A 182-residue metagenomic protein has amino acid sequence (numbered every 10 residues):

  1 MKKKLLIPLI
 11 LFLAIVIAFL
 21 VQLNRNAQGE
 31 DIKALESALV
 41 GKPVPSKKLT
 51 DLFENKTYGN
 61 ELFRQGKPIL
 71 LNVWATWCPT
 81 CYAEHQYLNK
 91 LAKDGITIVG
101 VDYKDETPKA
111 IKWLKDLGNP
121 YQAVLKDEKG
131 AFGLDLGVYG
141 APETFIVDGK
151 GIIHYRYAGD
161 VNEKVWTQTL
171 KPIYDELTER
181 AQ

Functional and structural regions predicted by a protein language model:
M1-K48: N-terminal targeting signals for export/organelle localization
G29-E30, T50-T57, V124-D127: Short gly/ser/thr-rich secondary-structure transition/capping motifs
P45-K48, W74, V99, L134: Conserved Rossmann-like nucleotide-binding pocket used by diverse enzymes that bind dinucleotide cofactors
K47-I69: A short beta-strand-turn-helix
K67-I69, V73-W77: Short pre-active-site segment immediately N-terminal to redox-active cysteine/selenocysteine motifs in thiol-based
L70-L71, I98, T144: Hydrophobic beta-strand anchors of alpha/beta hydrolase catalytic cores
Y82-G118, E128-D135: Structural microenvironment flanking redox-active thiols in thiol-disulfide oxidoreductases
K115-P120, E128-T178: Thiol/disulfide oxidoreductase modules built on the thioredoxin-like
